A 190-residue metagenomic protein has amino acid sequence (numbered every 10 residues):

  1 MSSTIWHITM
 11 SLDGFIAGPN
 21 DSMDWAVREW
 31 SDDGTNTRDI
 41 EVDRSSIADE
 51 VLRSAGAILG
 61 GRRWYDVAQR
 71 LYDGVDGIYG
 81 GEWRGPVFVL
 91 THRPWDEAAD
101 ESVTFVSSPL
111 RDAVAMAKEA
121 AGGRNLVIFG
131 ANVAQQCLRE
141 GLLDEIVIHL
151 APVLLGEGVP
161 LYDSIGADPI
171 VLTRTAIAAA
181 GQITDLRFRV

Functional and structural regions predicted by a protein language model:
M1-V190: Enzymes that bind and transform nitrogen-containing heteroaromatic metabolites
